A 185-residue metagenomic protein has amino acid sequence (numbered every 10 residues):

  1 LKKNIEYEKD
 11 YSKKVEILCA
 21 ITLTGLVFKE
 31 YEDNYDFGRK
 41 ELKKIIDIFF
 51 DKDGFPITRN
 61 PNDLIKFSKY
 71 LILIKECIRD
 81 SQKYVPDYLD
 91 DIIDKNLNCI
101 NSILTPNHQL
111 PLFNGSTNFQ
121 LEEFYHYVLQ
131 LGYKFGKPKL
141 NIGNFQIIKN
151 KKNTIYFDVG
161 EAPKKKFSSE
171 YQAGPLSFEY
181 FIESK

Functional and structural regions predicted by a protein language model:
L1-I93: Aromatic-lined, polymer-binding surfaces characteristic of secreted/periplasmic polysaccharide-degrading enzymes
F55-K185: Carbohydrate-active enzyme catalytic cores, enriched for enzymes that act on polyanionic acidic polysaccharides
